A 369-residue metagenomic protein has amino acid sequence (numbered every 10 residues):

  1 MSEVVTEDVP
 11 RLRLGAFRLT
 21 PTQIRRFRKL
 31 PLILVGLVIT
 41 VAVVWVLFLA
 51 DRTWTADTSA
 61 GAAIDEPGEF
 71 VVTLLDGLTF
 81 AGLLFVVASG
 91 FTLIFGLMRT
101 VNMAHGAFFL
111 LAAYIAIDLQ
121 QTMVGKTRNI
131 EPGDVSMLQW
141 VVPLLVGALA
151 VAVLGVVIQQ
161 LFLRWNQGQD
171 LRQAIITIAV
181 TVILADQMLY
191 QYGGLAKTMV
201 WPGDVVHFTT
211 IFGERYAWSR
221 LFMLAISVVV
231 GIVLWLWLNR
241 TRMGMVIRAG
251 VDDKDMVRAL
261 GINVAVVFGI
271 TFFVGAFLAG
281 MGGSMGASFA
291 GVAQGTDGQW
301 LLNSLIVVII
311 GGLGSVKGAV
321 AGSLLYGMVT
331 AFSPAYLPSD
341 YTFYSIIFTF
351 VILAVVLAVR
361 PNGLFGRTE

Functional and structural regions predicted by a protein language model:
S2-V86, I115, R128-L144, Q169-A174 (+1 more regions): Membrane-interfacial amphipathic/re-entrant helices at transmembrane-helix boundaries
F48-S59, D65-G77, Y216, W237-R242 (+2 more regions): Inter-helical junctions in multi-pass inner-membrane proteins, predominant in energy-converting antiporter-like
E69-L119, V157, L161-R172, V308-V316: Single transmembrane alpha-helix segments in multi-pass membrane proteins
L75, L97-V157, Y336-S339: Membrane-embedded helix boundary and interhelical linker motif in transport proteins
F80, R215-A293, V316-G322: Helix-loop-helix "hairpin" substructures at the membrane interface of multi-pass membrane proteins
L83-F91, A104-G133, I176, V180 (+4 more regions): Hydrophobic alpha-helical segments within and immediately flanking transmembrane helices of multi-pass membrane proteins
T127-V180, Q187, A321-Y326, T330 (+1 more regions): Alpha-helical transmembrane segments within multi-pass membrane transporters and channels
L161, W165-R240, V267, F332-F348 (+2 more regions): Transmembrane helix-bundle core of multi-pass membrane transporters and related energy-transducing complexes
